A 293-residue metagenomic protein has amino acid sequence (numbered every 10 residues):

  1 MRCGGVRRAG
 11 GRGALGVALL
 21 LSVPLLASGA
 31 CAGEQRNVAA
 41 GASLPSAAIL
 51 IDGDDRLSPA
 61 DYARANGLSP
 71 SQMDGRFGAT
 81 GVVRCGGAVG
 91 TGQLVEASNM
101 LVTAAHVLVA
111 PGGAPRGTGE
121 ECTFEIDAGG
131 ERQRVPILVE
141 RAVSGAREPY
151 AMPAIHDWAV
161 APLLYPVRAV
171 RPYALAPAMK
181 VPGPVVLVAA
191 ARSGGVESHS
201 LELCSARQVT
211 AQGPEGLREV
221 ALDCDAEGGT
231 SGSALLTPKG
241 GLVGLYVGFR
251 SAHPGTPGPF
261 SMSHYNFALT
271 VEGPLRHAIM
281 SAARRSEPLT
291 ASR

Functional and structural regions predicted by a protein language model:
C3-V17: Bacterial N-terminal signal peptides that target proteins for export
A14-A27: Bacterial N-terminal signal peptides
R56-G75, R84, V89, G113-R168: Conserved catalytic-core segment of clan PA serine endopeptidases
T80-S98, G232: A conserved glycine-rich beta-strand in the N-terminal activation segment of trypsin-fold
Q93-L94, D225-V247: Catalytic nucleophile loop of clan PA
A104-V109, G228, G244-H253: Short beta->alpha transition motifs characteristic of CBS
P162-V167, Y173-H199: Short glycine/Trp-rich loop-beta-loop segment that forms part of the substrate-binding cleft
G216, L236-R293: C-terminal subregion of chymotrypsin/trypsin-like serine protease catalytic domains
